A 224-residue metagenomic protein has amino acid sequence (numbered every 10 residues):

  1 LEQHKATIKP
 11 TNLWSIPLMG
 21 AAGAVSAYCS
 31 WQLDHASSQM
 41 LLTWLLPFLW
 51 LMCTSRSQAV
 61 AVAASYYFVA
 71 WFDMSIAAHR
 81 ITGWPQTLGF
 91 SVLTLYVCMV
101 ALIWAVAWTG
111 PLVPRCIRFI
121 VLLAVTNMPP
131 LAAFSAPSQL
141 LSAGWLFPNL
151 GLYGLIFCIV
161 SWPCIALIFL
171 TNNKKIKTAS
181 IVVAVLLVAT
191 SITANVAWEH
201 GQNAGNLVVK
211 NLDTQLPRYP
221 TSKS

Functional and structural regions predicted by a protein language model:
L1-G205, V209, T214-Y219: Membrane-embedded alpha-helical bundles of multi-pass enzymes that act on lipidic or dolichyl-linked glycan substrates
K223-S224: A short aromatic-anchored loop/beta-hairpin motif
